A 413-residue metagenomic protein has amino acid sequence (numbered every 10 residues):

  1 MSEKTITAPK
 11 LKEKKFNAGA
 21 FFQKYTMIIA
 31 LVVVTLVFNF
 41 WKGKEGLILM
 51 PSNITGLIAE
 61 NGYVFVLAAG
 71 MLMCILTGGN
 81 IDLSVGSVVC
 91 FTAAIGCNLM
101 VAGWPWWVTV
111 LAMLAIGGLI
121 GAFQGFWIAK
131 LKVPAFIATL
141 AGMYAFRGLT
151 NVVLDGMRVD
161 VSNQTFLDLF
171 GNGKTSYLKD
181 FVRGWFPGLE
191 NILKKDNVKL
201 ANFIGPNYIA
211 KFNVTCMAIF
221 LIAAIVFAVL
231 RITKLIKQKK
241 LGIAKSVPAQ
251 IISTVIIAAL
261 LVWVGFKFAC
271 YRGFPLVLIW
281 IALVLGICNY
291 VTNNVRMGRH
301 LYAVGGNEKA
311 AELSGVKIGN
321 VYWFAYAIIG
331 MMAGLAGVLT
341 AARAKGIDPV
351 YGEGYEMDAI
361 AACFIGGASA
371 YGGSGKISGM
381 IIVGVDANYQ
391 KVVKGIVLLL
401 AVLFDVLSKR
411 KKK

Functional and structural regions predicted by a protein language model:
M1-L36, R158, F227-T254, K317-N320 (+1 more regions): Cytosolic-side transmembrane-helix boundaries in multi-pass membrane proteins
E3-V66, G103-V108: Membrane-interfacial amphipathic/re-entrant helices at transmembrane-helix boundaries
F38-W41, P51-A102, F126-V133, A310 (+2 more regions): Single transmembrane alpha-helix segments in multi-pass membrane proteins
E60-M71, S87-F91, A115, L119-A122 (+4 more regions): Hydrophobic alpha-helical segments embedded in the membrane of multi-pass proteins
W104-Y144, V229, I382: Alpha-helical transmembrane segments within multi-pass membrane transporters and channels
F146-T292: Transmembrane helix-bundle core of multi-pass membrane transporters and related energy-transducing complexes
Y326-L339, R343-G395: Transmembrane alpha-helical segments in multi-pass inner-membrane proteins
